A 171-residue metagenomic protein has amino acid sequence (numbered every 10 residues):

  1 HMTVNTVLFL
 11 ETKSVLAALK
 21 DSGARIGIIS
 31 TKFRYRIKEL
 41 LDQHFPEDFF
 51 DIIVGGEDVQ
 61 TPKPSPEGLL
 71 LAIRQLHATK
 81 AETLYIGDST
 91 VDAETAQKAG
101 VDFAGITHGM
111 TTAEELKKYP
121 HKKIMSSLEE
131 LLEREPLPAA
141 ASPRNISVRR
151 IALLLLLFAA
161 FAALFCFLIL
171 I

Functional and structural regions predicted by a protein language model:
H1-I28, R34-K38, P66: Short, acidic loop-to-helix structural element flanking the phosphoryl-transfer center in phosphate-processing enzymes
L16, F49-F50, K80: Core-facing hydrophobic residues within beta-strands of well-ordered domains
T31, E57, T107-M110, L128: Short secondary-structure boundary segments
E47-T61: A short, structured active-site edge motif that brings together acidic residues
P62-A93: Conserved Lys-Pro-Asp/Glu-containing loop-to-beta segment of HAD-superfamily phosphomonoesterases, centered on
L84-K123: Acidic, Mg2+-coordinating phosphoryl-transfer loop and its flanking beta/alpha structural elements, shared across
P143-F158: Juxtamembrane cytosolic/matrix-side boundary and N-terminal portion of single-pass signal-anchor/stop-transfer
L164-I171: Juxtamembrane boundary at the C-terminal end of a transmembrane helix
